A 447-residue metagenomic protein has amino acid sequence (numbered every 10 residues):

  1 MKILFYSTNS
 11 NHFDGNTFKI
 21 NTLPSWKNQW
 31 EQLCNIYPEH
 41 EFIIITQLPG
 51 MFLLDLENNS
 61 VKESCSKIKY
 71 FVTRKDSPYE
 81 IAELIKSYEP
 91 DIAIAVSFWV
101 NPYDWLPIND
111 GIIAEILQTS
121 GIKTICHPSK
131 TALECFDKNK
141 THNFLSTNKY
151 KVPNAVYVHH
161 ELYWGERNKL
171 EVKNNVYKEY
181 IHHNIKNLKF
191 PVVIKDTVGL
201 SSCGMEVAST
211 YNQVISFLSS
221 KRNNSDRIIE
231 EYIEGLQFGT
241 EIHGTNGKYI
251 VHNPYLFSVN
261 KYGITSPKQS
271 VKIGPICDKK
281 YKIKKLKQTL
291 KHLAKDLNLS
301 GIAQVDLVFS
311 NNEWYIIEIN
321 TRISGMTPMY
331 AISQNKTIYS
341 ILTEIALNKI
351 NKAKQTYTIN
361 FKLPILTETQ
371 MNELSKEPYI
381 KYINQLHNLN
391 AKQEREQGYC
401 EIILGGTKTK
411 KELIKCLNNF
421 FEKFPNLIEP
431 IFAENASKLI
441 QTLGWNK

Functional and structural regions predicted by a protein language model:
M1-T124, W164-R167, C416, F421-E434 (+1 more regions): ATP-binding N-terminal substructure of ATP-dependent carboxylate-amine bond-forming enzymes
L4, E134-I228, I233-E234, N246 (+2 more regions): Active-site nucleotide/adenylate-binding loops and adjacent lid/helix of ATP-dependent enzymes
W30-L33, T141-S146, L342: Structural element of the ATP-grasp superfamily
L48-G50, V100-P102, K248-I250, Y255-N260 (+1 more regions): Short glycine-enriched loops at secondary-structure junctions
C126, V198-S202, R395-Y399: Short glycine-enriched loop/turn motifs at secondary-structure junctions
N212, E231-L297, N320-A346: ATP-dependent carboxylate/phosphate-activation module, predominantly the ATP-grasp catalytic core and closely related
I242, A294-P328, F361-I365: Conserved metal-phosphate-binding beta-hairpin within the catalytic cores of diverse ATP-dependent phosphoryl-transfer
I341-K447: Peripheral (often C-terminal) accessory segments that flank ATP-dependent C-N-forming ligase machineries
